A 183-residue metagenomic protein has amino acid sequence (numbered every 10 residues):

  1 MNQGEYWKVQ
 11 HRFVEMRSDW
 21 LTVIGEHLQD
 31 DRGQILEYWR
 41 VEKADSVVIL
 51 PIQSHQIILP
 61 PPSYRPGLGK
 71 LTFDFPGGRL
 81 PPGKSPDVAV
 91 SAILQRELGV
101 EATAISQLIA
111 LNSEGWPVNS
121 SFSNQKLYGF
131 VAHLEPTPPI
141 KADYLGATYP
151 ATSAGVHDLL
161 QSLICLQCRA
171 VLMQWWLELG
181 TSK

Functional and structural regions predicted by a protein language model:
N2-G4, V41-K43, V47-A92, E135-L145: Conserved Nudix-box catalytic region and its N-terminal flanking loop in Nudix hydrolases and closely related
Y6-V48, S54: Acidic, metal-coordinating catalytic segment for phosphate/diphosphate chemistry, firing primarily on the Nudix
K8-Q10, A102-I105, L145-T148: A broad structural signal for short, well-ordered beta-strand segments within beta-sheet-rich domains
F13, S18-W20, Y38, P61 (+3 more regions): Generic secondary-structure boundary/loop-capping signal
D19, G33, G77-G78, G83 (+2 more regions): Glycine-centered flexibility sites
T22, A44, I52-S54, R65 (+5 more regions): Active-site segment of metal-dependent pyrophosphate-handling enzymes, primarily the Nudix hydrolase catalytic core
K43, K141-L166: NUDIX/MutT-family hydrolases
R169-K183: Charged phosphate-binding loop/patch that engages nucleotide di/tri-phosphates or the phosphate backbone of nucleic
